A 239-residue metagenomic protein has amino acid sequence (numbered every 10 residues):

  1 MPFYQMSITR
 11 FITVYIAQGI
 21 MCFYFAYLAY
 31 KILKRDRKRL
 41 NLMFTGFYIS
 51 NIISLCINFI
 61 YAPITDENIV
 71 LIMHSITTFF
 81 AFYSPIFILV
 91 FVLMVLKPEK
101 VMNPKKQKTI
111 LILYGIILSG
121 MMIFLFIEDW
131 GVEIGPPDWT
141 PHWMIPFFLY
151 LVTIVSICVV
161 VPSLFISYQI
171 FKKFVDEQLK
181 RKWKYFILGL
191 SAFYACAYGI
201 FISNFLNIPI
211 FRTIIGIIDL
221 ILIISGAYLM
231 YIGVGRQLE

Functional and structural regions predicted by a protein language model:
F3-G19, G120-F165: Extracellular-loop-to-transmembrane junctions of the mid-late helices
R10-G19, S54, N58, M73-I86 (+2 more regions): Alpha-helical transmembrane segments of polytopic membrane proteins
V14-A29, R39-T65, F82-I86, I117-F124 (+1 more regions): Hydrophobic alpha-helical transmembrane segments of multi-pass membrane proteins
K34-F44, I64-A81, L93-K108: Membrane-interface helix-loop-helix junctions at boundaries between adjacent transmembrane segments
K38-N41, N103-L113, W143-Y150, L164-L190: Membrane-helix boundary/juxtamembrane motif in polytopic membrane proteins
I53-T77, D129-E133, Y198-I218: Helix-loop junctions on the outward
L93-D129: The cytoplasmic-loop to transmembrane-helix boundary for the fourth helix
I157-E239: C-terminal transmembrane-bundle signature of multipass membrane proteins, characterized by strong activation on
